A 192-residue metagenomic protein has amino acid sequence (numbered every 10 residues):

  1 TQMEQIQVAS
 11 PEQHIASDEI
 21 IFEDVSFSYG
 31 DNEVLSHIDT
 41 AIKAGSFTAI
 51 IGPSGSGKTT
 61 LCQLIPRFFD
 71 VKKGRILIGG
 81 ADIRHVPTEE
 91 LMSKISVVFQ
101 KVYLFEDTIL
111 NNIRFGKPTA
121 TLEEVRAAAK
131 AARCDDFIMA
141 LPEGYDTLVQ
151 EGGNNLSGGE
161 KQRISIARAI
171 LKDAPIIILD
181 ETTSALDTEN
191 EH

Functional and structural regions predicted by a protein language model:
T1-Q2, R126: Extended non-transmembrane interhelical loops and adjacent amphipathic helices of multipass membrane proteins
Q2-M3, F69: Two-component histidine kinase transmitter core
M3-I15: Pre-NBD coupling/linker segments of ABC/ABC-like ATPases
Q13-H192: ABC-type nucleotide-binding domain
